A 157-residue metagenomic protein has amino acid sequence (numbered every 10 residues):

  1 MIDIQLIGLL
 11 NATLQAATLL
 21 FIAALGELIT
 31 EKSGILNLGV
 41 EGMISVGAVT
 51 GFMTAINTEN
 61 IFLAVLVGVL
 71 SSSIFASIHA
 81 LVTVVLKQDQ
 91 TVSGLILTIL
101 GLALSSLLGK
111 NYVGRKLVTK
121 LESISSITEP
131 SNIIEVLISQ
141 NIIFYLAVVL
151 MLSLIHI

Functional and structural regions predicted by a protein language model:
M1-G8: Short, strongly hydrophobic alpha-helical membrane anchors
G8-N57, V65, I74-Q90: Single transmembrane alpha-helix segments in multi-pass membrane proteins
L10, A17, F21, L66 (+3 more regions): Cleavable Sec-type N-terminal signal peptides
A48, S72-S73, T98-L102: Residue-level recognition of pore/gate-forming positions within transmembrane alpha-helices of multi-pass
A55-T58, S93, L108-N111, R115: Juxtamembrane helix-loop transition sites at the ends of transmembrane segments in multi-pass membrane proteins
E59-V67, D89-S93, L97, S139-L146: Membrane-interface starts of transmembrane alpha-helices
V82-T83, L100, I157: Hydrophobic alpha-helical segments that mediate membrane insertion or helix-helix packing
G101-I155: Transmembrane helix-bundle core of multi-pass membrane transporters and related energy-transducing complexes
